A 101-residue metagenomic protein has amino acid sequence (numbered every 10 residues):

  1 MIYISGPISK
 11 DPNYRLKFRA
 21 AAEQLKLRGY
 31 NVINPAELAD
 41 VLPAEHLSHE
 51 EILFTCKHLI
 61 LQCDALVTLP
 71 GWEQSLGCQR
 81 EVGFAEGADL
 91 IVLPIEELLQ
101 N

Functional and structural regions predicted by a protein language model:
M1-N101: Conserved catalytic or regulatory cores that recognize and/or transform ribose-phosphate-containing ligands
